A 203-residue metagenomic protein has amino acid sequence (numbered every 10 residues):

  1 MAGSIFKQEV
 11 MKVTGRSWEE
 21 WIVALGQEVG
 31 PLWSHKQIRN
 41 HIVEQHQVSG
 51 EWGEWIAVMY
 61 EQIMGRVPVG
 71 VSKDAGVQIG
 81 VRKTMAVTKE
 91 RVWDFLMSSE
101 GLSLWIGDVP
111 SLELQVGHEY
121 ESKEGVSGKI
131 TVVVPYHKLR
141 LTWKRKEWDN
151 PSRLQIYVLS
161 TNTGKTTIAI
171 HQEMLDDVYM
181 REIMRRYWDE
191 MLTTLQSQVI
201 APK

Functional and structural regions predicted by a protein language model:
A2-H41: Eukaryotic low-complexity, mixed-charge intrinsically disordered interaction/regulatory segments enriched in acidic
T14, E20, E54-W55, M85 (+1 more regions): Juxtamembrane/disordered regions of integral membrane proteins
H41-S111: Hydrophobic ligand-binding cavity/cleft-lining segments
G80, K123-S127, D149-Q155: Short, surface-exposed coil-to-beta transition loops
V92-W93, L102, I130, L141 (+3 more regions): Hydrophobic pocket/interface hotspot
M97-E147: Glycine-rich portal/gate segments that line the openings of hydrophobic small-molecule binding cavities
K146-L195: Beta-strand/loop substructures that line and gate deep hydrophobic ligand-binding cavities in soluble
S197-K203: Short, highly charged C-terminal tails/helix-capping segments
